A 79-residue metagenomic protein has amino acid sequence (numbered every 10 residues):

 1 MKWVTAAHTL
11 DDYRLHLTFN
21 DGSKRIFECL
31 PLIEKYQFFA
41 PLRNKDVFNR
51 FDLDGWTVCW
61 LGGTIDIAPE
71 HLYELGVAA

Functional and structural regions predicted by a protein language model:
M1-A79: Motif-centric detector for short Cys/His coordination patterns
